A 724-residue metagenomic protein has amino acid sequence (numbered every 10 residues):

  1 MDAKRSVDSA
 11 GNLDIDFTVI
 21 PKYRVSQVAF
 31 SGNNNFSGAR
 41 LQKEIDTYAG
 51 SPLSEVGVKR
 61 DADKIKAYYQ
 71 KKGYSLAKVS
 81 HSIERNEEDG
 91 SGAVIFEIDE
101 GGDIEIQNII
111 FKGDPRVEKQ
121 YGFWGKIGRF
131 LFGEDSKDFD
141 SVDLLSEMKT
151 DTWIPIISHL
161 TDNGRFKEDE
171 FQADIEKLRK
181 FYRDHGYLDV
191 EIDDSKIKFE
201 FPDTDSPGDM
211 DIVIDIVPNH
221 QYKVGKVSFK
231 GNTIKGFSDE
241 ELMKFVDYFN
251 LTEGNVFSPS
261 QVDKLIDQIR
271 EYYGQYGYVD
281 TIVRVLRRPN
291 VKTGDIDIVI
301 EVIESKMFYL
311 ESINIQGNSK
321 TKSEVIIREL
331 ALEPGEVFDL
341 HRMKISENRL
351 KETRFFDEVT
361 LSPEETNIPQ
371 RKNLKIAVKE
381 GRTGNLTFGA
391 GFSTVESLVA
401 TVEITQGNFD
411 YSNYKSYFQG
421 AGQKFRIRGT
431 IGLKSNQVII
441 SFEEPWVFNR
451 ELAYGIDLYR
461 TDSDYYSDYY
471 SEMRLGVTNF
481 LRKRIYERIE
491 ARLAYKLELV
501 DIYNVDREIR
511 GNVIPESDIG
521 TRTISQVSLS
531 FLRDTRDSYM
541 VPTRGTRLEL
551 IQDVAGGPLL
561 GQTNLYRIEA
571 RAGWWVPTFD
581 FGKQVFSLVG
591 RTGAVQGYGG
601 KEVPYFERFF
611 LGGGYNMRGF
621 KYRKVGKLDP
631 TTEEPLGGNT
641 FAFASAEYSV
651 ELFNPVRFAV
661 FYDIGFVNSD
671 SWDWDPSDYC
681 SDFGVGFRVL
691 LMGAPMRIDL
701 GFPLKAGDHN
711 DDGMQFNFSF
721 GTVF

Functional and structural regions predicted by a protein language model:
M1-T353, N367-L374, T383, D410 (+1 more regions): Interaction-mediating elements
V25, L76, R85-N86, I104 (+29 more regions): Short beta-strands and strand-coil junctions in structured, solvent-facing domains, enriched
N34, K230-T233, Q316-S319, S471-G476 (+5 more regions): Flexible, surface-exposed loop regions and adjacent strand-edge segments of Gram-negative outer-membrane beta-barrel
N35-R40, E55, R60-K72, L76-I83 (+14 more regions): Gram-negative/organellar outer-membrane beta-barrel architecture
G101, F658-F661, P695-G701: Conserved active-site loop/cleft motifs that coordinate metal ions or position small ligands
S146, F683-G701: A short, conserved beta-to-alpha structural element at the edge of catalytic cores that scaffolds binding
E200, L286-T293, T366-I368, A494-V500 (+3 more regions): A glycine-rich phosphate-binding loop feature that marks nucleotide/adenosyl-phosphate handling sites
L374-T383, T387-T405, R484, A494 (+5 more regions): Extended beta-strand-rich architecture
